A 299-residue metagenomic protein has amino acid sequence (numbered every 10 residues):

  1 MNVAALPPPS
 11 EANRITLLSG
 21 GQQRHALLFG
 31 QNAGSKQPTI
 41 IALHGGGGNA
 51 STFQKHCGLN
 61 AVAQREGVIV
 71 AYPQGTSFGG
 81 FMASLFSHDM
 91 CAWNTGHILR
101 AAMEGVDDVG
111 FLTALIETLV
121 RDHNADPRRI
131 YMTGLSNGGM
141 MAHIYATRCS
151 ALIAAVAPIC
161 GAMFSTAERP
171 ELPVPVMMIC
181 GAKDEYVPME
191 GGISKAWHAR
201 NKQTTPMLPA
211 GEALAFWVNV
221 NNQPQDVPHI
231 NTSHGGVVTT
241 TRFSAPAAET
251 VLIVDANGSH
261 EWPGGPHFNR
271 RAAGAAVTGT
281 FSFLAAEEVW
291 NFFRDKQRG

Functional and structural regions predicted by a protein language model:
N2-A33, D255: N-terminal cap/lid segment of alpha/beta-hydrolase-fold proteins
L17-G30, K36-Y131, H143, R148 (+1 more regions): Serine-hydrolase catalytic machinery in alpha/beta-hydrolase-like enzymes
Q23, V174, L214-G299: Alpha/beta-hydrolase-fold serine-hydrolase catalytic core, especially in secreted/extracellular enzymes
Q74-S77, A162, G258: Short beta-to-alpha linker loops that shape the active-site pocket of alpha/beta-hydrolase fold enzymes
V120-V174, E185: Primarily recognizes the serine-hydrolase "nucleophile elbow" in alpha/beta-hydrolase and SGNH/GDSL folds
M178-C180, D184: Short beta-strand/loop motif that positions the catalytic acidic residue of the alpha/beta-hydrolase fold
Y186-E190, P206-P209, P263-G264: Conserved alpha/beta-hydrolase "acid-adjacent" motif
